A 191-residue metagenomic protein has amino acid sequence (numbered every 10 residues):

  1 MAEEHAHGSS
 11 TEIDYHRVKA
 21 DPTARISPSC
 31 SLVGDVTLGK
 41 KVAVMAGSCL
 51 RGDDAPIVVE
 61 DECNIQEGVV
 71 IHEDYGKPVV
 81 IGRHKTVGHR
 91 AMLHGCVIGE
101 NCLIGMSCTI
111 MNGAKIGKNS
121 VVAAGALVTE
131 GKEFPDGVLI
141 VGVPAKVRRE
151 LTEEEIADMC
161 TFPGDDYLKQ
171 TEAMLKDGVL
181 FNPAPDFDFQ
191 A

Functional and structural regions predicted by a protein language model:
A2-K19, D53, V59-D61, E67-G68 (+3 more regions): Glycine-rich hexapeptide-repeat left-handed beta-helix
A2-V44: N-terminal segments that cap or nucleate solenoid repeat domains
